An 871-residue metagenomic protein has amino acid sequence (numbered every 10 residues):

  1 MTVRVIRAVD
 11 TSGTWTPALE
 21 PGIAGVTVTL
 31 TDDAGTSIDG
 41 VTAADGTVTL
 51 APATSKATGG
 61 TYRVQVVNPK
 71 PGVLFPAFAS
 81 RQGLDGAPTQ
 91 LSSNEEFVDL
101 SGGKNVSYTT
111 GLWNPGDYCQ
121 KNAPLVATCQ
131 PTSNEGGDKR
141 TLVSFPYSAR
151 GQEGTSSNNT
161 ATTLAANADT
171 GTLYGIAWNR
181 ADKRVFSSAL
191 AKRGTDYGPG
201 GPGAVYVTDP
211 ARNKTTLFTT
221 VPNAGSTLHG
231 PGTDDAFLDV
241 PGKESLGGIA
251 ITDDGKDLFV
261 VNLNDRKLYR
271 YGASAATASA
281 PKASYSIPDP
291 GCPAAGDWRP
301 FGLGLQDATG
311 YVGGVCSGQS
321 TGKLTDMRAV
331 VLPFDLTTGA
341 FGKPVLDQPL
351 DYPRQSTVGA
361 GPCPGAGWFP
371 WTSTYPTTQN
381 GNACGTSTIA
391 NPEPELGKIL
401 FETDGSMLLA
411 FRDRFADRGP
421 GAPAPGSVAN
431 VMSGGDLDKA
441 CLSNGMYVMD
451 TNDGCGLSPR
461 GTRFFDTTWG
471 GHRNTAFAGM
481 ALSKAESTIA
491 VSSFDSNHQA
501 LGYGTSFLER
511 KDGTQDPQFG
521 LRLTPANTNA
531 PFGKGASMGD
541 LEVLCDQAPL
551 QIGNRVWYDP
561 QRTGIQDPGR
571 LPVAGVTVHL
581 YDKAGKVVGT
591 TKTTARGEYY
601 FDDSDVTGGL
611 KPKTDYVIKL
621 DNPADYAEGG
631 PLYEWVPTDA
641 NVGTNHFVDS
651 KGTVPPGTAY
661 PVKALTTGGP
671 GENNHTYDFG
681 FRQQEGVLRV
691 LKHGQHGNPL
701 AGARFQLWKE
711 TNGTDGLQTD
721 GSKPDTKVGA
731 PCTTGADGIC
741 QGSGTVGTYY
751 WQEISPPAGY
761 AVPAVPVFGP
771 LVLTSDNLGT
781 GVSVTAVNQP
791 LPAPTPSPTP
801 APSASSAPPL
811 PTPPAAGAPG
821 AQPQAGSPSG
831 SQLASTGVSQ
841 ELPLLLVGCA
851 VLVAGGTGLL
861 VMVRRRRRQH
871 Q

Functional and structural regions predicted by a protein language model:
M1-T109, L550-Q871: Solvent-exposed loop/turn and edge beta-strand elements of beta-rich ligand-binding domains
G46, S55-T58, V67-L550, P637 (+1 more regions): Sequence/structural signature of beta-propeller domains
